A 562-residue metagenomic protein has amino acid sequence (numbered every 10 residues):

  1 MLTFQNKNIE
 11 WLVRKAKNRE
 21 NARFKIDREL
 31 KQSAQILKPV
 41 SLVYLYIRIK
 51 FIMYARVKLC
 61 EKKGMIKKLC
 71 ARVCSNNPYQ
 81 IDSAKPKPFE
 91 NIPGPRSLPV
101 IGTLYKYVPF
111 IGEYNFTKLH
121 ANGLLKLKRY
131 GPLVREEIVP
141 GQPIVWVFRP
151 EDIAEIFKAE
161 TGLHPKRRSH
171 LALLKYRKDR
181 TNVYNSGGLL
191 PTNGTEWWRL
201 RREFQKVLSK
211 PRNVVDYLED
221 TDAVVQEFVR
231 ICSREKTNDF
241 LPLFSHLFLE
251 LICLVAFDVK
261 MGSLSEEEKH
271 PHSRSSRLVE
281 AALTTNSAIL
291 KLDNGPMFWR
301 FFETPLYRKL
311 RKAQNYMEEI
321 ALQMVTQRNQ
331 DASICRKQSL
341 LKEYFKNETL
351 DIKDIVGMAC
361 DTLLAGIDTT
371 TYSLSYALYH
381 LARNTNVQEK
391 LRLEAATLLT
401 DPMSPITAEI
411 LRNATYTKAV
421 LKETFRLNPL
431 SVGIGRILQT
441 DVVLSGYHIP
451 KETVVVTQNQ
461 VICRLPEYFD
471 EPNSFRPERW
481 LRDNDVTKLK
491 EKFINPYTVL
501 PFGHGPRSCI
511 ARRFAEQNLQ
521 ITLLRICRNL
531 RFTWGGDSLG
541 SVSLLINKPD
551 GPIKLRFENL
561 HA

Functional and structural regions predicted by a protein language model:
M1-S41: Short linear motifs embedded in intrinsically disordered, charge-biased segments
R23-K38, R531, I546-A562: C-terminal helix/juxtamembrane-tail motif
Y54-T181, T195-R199, D220-E227, A313 (+3 more regions): N-terminal membrane-proximal hinge/A-helix region immediately C-terminal to the signal-anchor transmembrane segment
Y105-G131, E319, Q323, S404-S445 (+2 more regions): Conserved cytochrome P450 K-helix E-x-x-R motif and the immediately C-terminal K′/meander segment
K166-R177, V215-L374: Cytochrome P450 heme-thiolate monooxygenase catalytic core
G187, D483-L519: Cytochrome P450 heme-thiolate "Cys pocket" and heme-binding signature region
T385-V387, R512-P549: Cytochrome P450 heme-binding "Cys pocket" and the immediately downstream C-terminal segment
T457-L489: Conserved cytochrome P450 K-helix/beta-meander segment immediately N-terminal to the heme-binding cysteine loop
